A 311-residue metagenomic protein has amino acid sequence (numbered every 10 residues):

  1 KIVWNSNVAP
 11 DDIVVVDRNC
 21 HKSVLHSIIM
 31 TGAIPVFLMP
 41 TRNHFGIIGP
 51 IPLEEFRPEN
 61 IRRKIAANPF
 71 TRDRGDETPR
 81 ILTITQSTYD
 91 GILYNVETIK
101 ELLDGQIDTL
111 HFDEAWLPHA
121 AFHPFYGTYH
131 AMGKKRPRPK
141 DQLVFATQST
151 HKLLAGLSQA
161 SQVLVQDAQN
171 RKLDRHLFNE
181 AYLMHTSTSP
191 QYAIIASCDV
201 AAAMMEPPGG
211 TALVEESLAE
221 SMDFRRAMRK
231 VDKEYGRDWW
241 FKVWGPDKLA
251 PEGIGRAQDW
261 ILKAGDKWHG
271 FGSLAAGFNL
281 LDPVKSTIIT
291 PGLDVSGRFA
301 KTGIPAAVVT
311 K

Functional and structural regions predicted by a protein language model:
K1-K233, A250-G253, G297: Conserved PLP-enzyme active-site core in the AAT-like
L218-K311: Conserved C-terminal alpha-helix-loop-beta "cap" of PLP-dependent enzymes that closes/shapes the active-site mouth
